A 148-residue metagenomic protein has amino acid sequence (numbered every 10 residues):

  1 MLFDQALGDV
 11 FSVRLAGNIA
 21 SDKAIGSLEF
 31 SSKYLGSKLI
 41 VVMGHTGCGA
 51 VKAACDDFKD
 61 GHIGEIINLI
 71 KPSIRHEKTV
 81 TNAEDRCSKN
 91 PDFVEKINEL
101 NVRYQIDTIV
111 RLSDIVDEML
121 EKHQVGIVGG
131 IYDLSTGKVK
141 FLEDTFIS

Functional and structural regions predicted by a protein language model:
M1-D4, A24: Short, glycine/acidic-enriched capping/hinge loops at junctions between secondary-structure elements
F3-S12: Short helix-loop-beta junction
G8, G17-K38, G49-S148: Divalent-metal-activated hydrolytic enzyme cores
V42: Conserved functional hotspot residues or short segments at active or partner-binding sites across diverse domains
H45-T46: Active-site cofactor/cluster-binding pocket
